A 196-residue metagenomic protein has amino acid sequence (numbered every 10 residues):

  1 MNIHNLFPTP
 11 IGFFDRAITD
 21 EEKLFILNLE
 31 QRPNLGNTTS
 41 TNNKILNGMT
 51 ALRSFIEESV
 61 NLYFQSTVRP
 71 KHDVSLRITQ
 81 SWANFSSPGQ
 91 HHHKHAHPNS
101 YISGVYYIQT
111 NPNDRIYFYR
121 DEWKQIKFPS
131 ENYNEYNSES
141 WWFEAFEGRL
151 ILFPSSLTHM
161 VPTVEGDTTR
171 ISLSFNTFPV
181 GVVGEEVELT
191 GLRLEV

Functional and structural regions predicted by a protein language model:
M1-V74, W82-N84, H91, G191-V196: Non-heme Fe(II)/2-oxoglutarate
V74-L76, E165-D167: A short beta-turn/loop motif at secondary-structure boundaries
A83-L152, P162, T169, P179-L192: Catalytic core of non-heme Fe(II) oxygenases with the double-stranded beta-helix
